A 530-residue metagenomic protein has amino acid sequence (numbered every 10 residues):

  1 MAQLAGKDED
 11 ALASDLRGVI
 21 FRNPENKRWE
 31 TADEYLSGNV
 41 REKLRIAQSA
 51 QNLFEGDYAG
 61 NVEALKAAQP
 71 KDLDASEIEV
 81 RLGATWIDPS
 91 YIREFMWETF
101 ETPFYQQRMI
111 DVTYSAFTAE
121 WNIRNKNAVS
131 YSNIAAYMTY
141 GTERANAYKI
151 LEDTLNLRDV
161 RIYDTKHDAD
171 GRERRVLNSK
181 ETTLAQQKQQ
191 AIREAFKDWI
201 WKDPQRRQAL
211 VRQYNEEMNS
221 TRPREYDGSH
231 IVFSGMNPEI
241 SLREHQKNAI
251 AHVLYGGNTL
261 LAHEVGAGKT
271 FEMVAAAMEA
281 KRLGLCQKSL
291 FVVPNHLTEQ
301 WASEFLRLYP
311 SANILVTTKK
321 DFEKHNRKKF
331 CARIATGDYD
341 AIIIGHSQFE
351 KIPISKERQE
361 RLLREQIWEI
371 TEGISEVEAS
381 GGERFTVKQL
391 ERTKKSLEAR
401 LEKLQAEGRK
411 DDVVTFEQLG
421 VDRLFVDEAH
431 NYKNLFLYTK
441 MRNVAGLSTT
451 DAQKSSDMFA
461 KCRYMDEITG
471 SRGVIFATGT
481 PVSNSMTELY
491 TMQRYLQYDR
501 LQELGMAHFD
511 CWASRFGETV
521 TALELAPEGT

Functional and structural regions predicted by a protein language model:
A2-S220, P310, I334-I342, R358-E376 (+2 more regions): Charged, low-complexity intrinsically disordered regions
S220-A262: Conserved pre-motif I regulatory segment
E264-A267, E272-S303, Y309-N313, I468-G473: Conserved SF1/SF2 helicase motif Ia
E299-Y309, K329, R333, Q348 (+2 more regions): Short amphipathic alpha-helical segment within the helicase RecA-like ATPase core that mediates nucleic-acid
R307, S311-K320, L362-E391, R423 (+1 more regions): Conserved P-loop NTPase motor "coupling/switch" region that bridges the ATPase
T317-N326, H346-K351: Conserved helicase motor
I342-E350, E378, V387-D422, L435 (+2 more regions): Conserved helicase/translocase P-loop NTPase motor core
D427-E428: Walker B catalytic acidic pair
